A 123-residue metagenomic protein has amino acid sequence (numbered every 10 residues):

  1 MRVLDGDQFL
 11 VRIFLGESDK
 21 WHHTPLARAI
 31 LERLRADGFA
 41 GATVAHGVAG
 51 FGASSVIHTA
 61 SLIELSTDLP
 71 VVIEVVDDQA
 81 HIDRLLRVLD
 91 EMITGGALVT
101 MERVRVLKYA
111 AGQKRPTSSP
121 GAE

Functional and structural regions predicted by a protein language model:
M1-E123: Positively charged, small/polar-rich N-terminal and surface patches that mediate targeting and assembly and bind
